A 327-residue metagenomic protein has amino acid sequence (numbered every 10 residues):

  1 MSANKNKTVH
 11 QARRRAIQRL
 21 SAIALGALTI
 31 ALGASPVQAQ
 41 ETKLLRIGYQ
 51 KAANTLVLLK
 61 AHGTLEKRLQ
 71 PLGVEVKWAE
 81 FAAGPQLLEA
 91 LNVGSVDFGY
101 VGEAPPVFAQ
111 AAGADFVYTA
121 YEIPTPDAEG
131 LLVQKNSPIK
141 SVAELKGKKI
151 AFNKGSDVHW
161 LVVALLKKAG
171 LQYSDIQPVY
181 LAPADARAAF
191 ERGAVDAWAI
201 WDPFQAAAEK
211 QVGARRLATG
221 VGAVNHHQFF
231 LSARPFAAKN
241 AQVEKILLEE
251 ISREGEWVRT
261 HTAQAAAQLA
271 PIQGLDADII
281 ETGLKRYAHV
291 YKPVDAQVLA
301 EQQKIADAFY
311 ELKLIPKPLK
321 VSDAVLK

Functional and structural regions predicted by a protein language model:
N6-A24: N-terminal secretory signal peptides and thylakoid transit peptides that target proteins across membranes
S21-G33: Bacterial N-terminal signal peptides
A34-A39: Sec/Tat signal peptide C-region and signal peptidase I cleavage site
Q40-Q172, V179-Y180, D196-I200, L217 (+1 more regions): Short, glycine-/small- and polar/acidic-enriched structural segments that line small-molecule recognition paths
E66-V74, Y291-L299, K320-V321: Short, solvent-exposed loop/beta-turn-alpha elements that line the ligand-binding surface or hinge of extracytoplasmic
A104, P178-V179, P183-P271: Pocket-lining segment of extracytoplasmic ligand-binding domains
A238-L314: Secondary-structure end/capping motifs
D307-K327: Conserved C-terminal helix/tail region of periplasmic/extracytoplasmic solute-binding proteins
